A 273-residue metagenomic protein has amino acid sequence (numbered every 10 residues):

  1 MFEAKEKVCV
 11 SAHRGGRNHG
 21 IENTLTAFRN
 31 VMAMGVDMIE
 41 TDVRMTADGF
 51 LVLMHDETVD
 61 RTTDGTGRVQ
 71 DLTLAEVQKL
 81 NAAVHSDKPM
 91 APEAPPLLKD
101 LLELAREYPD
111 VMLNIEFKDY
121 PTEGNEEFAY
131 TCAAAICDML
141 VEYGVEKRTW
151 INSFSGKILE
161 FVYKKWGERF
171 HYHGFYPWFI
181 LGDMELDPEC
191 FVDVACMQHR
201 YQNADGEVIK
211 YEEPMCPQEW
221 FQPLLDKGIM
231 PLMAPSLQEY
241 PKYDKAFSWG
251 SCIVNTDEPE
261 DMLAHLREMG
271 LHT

Functional and structural regions predicted by a protein language model:
M1-T273: Phosphate-group recognition and catalysis centered on beta-loop-alpha active-site segments
